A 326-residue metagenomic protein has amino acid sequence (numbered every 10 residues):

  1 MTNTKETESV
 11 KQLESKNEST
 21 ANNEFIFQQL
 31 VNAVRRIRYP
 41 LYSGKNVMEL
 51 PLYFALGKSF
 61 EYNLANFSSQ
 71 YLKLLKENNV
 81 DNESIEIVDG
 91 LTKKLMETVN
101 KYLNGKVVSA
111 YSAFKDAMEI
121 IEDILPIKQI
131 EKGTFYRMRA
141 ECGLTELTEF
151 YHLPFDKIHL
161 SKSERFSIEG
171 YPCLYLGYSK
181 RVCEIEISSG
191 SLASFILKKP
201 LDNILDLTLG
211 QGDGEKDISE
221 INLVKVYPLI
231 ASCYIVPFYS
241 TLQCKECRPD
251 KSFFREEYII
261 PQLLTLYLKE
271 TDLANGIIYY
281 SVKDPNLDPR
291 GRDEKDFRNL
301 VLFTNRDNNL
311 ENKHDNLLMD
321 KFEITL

Functional and structural regions predicted by a protein language model:
T2-K132, C142, L147-H159, S163-F166 (+1 more regions): Active-site and NAD+-binding cores of ADP-ribose-processing enzymes
G170-L176: A short, exposed loop/beta-hairpin motif centered on an aromatic-Gly-Thr core
K180-S191: Short active-site loop/helix that positions an aromatic residue
